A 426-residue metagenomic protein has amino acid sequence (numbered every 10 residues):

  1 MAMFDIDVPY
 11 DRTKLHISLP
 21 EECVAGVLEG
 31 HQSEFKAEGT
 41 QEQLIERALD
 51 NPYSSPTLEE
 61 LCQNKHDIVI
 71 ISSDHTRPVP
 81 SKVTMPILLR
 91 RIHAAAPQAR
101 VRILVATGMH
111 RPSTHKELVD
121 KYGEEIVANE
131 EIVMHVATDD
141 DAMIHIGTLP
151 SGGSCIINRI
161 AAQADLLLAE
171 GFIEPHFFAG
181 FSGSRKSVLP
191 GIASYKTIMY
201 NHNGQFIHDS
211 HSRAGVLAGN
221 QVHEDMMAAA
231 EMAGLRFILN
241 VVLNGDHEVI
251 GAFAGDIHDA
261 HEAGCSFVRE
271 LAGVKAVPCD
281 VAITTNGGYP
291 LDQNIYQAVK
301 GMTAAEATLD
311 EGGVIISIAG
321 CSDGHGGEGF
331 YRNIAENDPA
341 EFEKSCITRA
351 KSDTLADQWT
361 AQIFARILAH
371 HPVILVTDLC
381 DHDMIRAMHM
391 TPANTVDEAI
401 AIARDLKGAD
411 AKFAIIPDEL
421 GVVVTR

Functional and structural regions predicted by a protein language model:
M1-A48: N-terminal amphipathic/basic leader segments beginning at the initiator methionine
Y53-V69, H93-A99, G273-D280, T308-D310 (+1 more regions): Glycine-rich phosphate/diphosphate-binding loops that line cofactor/substrate pockets in enzymes
D67-P78, R102-G108, I283-T285: Short glycine-rich or small-residue beta-strand-to-loop segments that form or flank ligand, phosphate, metal/Fe-S
P78-Q98, I103, A298-T308: Histidine-anchored nucleotide/phosphate-binding helix
H93, A298-V299, T303-R426: C-terminal non-catalytic interaction/assembly regions of soluble proteins
L104-K116, A137-A142: Short, conserved secondary-structure transition motifs
L118-M143, F342-T354: A glycine-rich helix N-cap at a beta->alpha junction
A128-P278: Conserved, well-structured core segments that form the ligand-binding/active-site neighborhood of functional domains
